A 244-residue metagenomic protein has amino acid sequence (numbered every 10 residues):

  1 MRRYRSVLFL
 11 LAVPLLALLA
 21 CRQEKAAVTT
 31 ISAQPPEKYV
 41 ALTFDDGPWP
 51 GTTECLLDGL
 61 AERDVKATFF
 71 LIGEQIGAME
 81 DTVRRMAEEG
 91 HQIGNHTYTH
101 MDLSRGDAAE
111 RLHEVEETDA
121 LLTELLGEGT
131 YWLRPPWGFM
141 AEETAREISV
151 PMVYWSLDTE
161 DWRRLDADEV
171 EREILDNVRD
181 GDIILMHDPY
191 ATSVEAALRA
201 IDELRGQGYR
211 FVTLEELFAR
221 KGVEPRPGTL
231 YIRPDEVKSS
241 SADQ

Functional and structural regions predicted by a protein language model:
M1-L42, D58-T68, D180-Q244: Terminal accessory/targeting
S6, K25-T29, E88, R163 (+1 more regions): Sparse, context-dependent recognition of short Cys/His-centered cofactor- or disulfide-binding micro-motifs
L8, W49-P50, L165, T192: A generic signature of intrinsically disordered, low-complexity regions enriched in glycine/proline and charged/polar
A17, G94, V153: Conserved Rossmann-like nucleotide-binding pocket used by diverse enzymes that bind dinucleotide cofactors
E24-G106, E110-E117, L121, E128-G129 (+2 more regions): Active-site beta->alpha N-cap acidic-glycine motif
C55, M101-R210, E215-I232: Catalytic domains of cell-wall/extracellular-matrix polysaccharide-remodeling enzymes, centered on de-N-acetylation
